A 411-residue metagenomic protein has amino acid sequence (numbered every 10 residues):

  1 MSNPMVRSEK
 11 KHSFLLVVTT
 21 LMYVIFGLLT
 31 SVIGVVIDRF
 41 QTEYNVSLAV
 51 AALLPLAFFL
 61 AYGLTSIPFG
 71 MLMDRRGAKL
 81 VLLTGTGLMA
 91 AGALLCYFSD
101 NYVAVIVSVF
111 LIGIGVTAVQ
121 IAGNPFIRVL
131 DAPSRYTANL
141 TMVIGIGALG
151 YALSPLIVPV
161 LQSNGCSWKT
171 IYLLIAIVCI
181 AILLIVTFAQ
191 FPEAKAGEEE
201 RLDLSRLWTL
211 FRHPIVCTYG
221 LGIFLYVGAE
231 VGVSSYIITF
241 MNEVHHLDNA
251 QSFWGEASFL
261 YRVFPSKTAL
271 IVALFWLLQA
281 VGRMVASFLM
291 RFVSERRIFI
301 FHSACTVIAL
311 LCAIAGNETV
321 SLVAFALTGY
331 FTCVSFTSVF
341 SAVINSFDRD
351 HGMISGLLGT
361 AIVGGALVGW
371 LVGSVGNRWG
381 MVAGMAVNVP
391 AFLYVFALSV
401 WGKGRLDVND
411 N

Functional and structural regions predicted by a protein language model:
F14-V46, N124, V233-M241: Extracytoplasmic
S31, F59-I67, A152, W276-M284 (+1 more regions): Residue-level signature of mid-helix packing/kink "hotspots" within the transmembrane helices of 12-pass Major
I33-G34, H213-A273: Extracytoplasmic gate region of multi-pass secondary transporters
N45, G77, F98-V103, A315-N317 (+1 more regions): Helix-breaking motifs and short loop linkers at transmembrane-helix boundaries and internal kinks in secondary membrane
L64-V103: Conserved MFS/SLC helix-loop-helix module at the cytosolic interface between two early adjacent transmembrane helices
S108-G145: Cytoplasmic helix-loop-helix junction between adjacent transmembrane helices in 12-TM secondary transporters
A118-D131, C333-D348: Intracellular juxtamembrane helix-capping segments at the cytosolic ends of symmetry-related transmembrane helices
S134, N139-F191: Helix-loop-helix hairpin linking two adjacent transmembrane segments in secondary transporters
